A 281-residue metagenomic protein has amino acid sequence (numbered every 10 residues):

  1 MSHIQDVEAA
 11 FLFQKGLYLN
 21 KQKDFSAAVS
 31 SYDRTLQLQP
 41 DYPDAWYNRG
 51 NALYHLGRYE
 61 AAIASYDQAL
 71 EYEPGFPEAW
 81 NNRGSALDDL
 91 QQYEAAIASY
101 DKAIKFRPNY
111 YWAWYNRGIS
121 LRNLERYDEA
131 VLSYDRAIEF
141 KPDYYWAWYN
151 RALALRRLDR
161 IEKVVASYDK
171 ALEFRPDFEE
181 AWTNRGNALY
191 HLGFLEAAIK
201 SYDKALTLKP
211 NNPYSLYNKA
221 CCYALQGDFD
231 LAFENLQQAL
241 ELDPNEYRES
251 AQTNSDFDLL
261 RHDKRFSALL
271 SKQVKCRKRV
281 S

Functional and structural regions predicted by a protein language model:
M1-F11: TPR-adjacent "capping" and linker segments in tetratricopeptide-repeat scaffold/adaptor proteins
A10-K21, D44-H55, E78-D89, W112-N123 (+4 more regions): Conserved alpha-helical positions within TPR/SEL1-like repeat arrays
T35, Q68-A69, K102-A103, R136-A137 (+3 more regions): Canonical positions in the second alpha-helix
E180-N184, A188-S281: Alpha-helical protein-protein interaction modules
